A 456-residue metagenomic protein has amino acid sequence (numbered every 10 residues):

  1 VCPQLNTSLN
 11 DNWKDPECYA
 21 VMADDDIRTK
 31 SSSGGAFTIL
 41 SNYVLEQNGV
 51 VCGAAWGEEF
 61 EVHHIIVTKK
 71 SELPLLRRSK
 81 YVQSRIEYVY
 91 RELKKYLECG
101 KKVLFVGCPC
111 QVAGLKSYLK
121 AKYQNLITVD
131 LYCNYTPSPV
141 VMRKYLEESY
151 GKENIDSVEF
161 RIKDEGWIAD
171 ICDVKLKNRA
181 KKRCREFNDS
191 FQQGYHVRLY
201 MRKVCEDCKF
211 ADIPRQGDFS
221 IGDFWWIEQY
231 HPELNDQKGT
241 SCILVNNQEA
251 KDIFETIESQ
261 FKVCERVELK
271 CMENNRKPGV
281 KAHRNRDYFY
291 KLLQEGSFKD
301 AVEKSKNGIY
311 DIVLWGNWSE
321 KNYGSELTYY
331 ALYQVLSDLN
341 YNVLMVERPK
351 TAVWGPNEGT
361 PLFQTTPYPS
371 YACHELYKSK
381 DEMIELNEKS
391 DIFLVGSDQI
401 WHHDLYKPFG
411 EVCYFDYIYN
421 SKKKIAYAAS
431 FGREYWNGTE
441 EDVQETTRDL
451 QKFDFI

Functional and structural regions predicted by a protein language model:
V1-K14, D218-F219: Iron-sulfur cluster-binding cysteine motifs and their immediate structural context in ferredoxin-like electron-transfer
V1-L5, G35, C110, M201-C208: Cysteine-centered iron-sulfur cluster-binding motifs in ferredoxin-type domains/subunits of redox enzymes
C18-G53: N-terminal, charge-rich interaction modules
Q47-V50, E153-I309: Long, compositionally biased charged/polar accessory segments in the mid-to-C-terminal portions of proteins
H63-R91, A426-Y435: Glycine-rich phosphate-binding "P-loop"
I127-E148, A426, S430: Short, flexible loop segments at boundaries between secondary-structure elements
Y310-R448: Aromatic- and Gly/Pro-rich donor/ligand-binding loops that form nucleotide- or phosphate-bearing donor binding pockets
F453-I456: A short beta-strand/loop micro-motif in the catalytic core of glycosyltransferases that engages the nucleotide-sugar
